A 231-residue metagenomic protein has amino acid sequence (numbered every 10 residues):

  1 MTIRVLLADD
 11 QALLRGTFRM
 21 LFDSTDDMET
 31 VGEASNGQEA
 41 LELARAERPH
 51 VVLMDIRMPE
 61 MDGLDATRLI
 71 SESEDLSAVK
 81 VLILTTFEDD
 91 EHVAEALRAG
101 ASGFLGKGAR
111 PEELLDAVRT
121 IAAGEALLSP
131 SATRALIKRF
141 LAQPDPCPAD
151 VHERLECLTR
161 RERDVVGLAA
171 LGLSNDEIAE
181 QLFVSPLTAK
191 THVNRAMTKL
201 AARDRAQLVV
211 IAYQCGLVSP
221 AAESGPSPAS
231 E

Functional and structural regions predicted by a protein language model:
D9, D55, T85: Active-site residues of response regulator receiver
N36-E39, M61-R68, E88: Acidic catalytic/metal-coordinating carboxylates
A40, M197-E231: Basic, Lys/Arg-enriched C-terminal extension of HTH/homeodomain DNA-binding domains
E42, L64-S77: Short amphipathic alpha-helix used as the core "switch/output" element in two-component signaling
E47-L53: Active-site beta3 strand of CheY-like receiver
M58: Receiver (REC) domain active-site loop signature in two-component systems and cognate sites in sensor histidine kinases
V93-R98, G103, G108-R160, Q214-P220: Short, flexible helix-to-coil linker/hinge segments that flank and couple to helix-turn-helix
G172-Q207: Recognition helix of helix-turn-helix DNA-binding domains
